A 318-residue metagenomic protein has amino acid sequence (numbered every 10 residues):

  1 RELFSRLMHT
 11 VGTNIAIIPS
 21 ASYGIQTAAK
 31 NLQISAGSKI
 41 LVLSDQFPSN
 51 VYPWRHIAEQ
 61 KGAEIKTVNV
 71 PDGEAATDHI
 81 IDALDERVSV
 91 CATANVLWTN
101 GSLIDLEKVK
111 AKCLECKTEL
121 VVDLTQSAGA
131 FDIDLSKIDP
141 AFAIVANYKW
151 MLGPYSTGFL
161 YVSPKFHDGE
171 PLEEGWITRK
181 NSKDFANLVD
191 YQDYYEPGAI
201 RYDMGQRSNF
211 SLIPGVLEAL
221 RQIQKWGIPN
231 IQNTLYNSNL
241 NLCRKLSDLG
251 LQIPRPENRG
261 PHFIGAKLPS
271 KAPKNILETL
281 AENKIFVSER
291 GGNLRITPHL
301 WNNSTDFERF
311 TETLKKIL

Functional and structural regions predicted by a protein language model:
R1-L318: Pyridoxal 5′-phosphate
